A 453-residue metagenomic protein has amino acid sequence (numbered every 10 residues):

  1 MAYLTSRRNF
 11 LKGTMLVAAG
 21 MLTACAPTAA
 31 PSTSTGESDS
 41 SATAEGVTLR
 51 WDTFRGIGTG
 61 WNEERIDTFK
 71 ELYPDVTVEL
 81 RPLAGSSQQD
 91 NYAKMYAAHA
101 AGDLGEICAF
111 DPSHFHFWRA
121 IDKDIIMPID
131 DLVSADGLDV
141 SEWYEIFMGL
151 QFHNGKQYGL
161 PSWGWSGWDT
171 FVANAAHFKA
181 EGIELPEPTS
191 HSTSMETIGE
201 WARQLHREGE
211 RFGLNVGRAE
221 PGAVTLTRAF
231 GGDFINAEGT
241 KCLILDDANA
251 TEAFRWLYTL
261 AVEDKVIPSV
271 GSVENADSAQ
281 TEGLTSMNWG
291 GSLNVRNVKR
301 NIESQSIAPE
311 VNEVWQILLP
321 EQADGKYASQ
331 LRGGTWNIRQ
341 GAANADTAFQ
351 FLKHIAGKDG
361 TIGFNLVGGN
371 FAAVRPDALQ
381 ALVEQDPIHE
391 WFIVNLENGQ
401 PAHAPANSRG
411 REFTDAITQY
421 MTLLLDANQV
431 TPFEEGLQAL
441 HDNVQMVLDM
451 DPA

Functional and structural regions predicted by a protein language model:
A2-K123, D136-S141, D324-G325, D346-T347 (+3 more regions): Conserved N-terminal structural module of periplasmic/extracytoplasmic solute-binding proteins
E37, D111-G167, V311-L319, E384: Hinge/lid segment of periplasmic solute-binding proteins
V47, E71-L72, T77-E79, A101 (+6 more regions): Extracytoplasmic/periplasmic substrate-recognition and gating elements
L83-K94, S192-T197, S269-E282: Short helix-initiation/N-cap motifs at beta->coil->alpha
D130-W143, E187-H191, G232-A253, I302-E310 (+2 more regions): Short, solvent-exposed loop/beta-turn-alpha elements that line the ligand-binding surface or hinge of extracytoplasmic
H153-D169, K179, M195-L243, N249-A250 (+1 more regions): Extracytoplasmic/periplasmic solute-binding protein
G199-Q204, G239-G271, W315, L319-P320: Glycine-centered hinge/linker elements that transmit conformational signals in sensory and ligand-binding systems
E313-L318, N365-Q419, L423, D451-A453: Long, aromatic- and glycine/proline-rich binding clefts that accommodate carbohydrate-like moieties
